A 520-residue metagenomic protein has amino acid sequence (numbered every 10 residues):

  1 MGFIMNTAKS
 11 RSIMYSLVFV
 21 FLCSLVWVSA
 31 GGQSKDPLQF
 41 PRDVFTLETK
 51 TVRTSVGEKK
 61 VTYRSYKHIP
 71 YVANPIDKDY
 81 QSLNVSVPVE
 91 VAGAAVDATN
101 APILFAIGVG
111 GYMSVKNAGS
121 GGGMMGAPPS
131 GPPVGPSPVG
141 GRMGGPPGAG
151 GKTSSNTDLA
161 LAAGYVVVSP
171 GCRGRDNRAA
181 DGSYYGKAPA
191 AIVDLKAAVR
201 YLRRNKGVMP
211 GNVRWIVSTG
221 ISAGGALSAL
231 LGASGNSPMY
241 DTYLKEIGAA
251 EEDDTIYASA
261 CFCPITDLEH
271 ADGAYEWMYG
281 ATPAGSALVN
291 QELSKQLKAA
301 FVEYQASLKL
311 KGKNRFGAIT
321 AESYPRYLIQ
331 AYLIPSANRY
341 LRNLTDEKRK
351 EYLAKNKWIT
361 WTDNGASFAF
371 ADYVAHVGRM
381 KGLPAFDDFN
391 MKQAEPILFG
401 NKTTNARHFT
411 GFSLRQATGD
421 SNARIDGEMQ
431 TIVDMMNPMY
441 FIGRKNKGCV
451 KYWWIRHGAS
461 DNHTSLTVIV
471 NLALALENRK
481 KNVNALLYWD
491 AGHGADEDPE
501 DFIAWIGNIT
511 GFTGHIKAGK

Functional and structural regions predicted by a protein language model:
S16-V26: Bacterial N-terminal signal peptides
Q33-N100: Catalytic-loop region of hydrolases
V96-Y112, K116: Short beta-strand element of the alpha/beta-hydrolase
G110-V193, S234, A491: Cap/lid segment of the alpha/beta-hydrolase catalytic domain
Y185-V208: Alpha/beta-hydrolase active-site loop
R204-A281: Primarily recognizes the serine-hydrolase "nucleophile elbow" in alpha/beta-hydrolase and SGNH/GDSL folds
A271-Y275, K311-S367, K451-D461, V468-A473 (+1 more regions): C-terminal catalytic histidine-bearing segment of alpha/beta-hydrolase fold enzymes
Y332-I432: Long, low-complexity, polar/charged, intrinsically disordered or flexibly structured peripheral segments
